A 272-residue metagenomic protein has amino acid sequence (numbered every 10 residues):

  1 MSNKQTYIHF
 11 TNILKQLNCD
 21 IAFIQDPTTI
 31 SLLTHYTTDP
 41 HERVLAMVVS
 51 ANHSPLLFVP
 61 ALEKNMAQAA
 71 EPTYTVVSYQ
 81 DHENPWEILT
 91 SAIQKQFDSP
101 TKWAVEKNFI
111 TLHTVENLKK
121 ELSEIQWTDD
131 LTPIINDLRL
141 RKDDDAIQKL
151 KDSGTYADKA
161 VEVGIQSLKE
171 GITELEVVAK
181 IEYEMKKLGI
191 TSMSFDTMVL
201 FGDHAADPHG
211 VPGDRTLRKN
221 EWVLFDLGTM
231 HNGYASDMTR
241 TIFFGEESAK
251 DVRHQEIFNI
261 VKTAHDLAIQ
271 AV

Functional and structural regions predicted by a protein language model:
M1-V272: Active-site neighborhoods and metal-handling regions in enzymes and metal-associated proteins
